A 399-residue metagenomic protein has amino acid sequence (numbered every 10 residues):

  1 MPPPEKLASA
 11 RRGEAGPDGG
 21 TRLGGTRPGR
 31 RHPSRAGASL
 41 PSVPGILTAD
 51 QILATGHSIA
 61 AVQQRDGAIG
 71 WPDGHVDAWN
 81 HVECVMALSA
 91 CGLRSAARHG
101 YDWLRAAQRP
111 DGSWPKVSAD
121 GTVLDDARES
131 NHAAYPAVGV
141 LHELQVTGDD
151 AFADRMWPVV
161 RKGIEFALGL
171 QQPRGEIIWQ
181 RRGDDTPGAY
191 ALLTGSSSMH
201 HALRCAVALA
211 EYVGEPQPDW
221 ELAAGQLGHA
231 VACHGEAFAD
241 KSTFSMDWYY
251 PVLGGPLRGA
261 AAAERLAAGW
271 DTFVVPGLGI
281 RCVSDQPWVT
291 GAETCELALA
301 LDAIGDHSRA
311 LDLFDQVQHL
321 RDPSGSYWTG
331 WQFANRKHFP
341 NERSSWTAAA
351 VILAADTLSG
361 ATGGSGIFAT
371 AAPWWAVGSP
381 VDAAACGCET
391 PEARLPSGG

Functional and structural regions predicted by a protein language model:
M1-R12: N-terminal acidic, proline/glycine-rich, low-complexity intrinsically disordered segments
A8-S9, P17, E392-L395: Intrinsically disordered, low-complexity segments enriched in glycine/proline and serine/threonine
A10-P28: Compositionally biased, low-complexity flexible segments
G25-H75, R98-A133, W157, K162-Y190 (+2 more regions): Extended glycan-interaction surfaces of carbohydrate-active proteins
R30-G45, V82-A96, Y135-F152, S197-G214 (+3 more regions): Well-ordered alpha-helical scaffold segments within catalytic/enzyme domains
A96, F152-R155, V159, D219 (+1 more regions): Alpha-helical positions within canonical tetratricopeptide repeat
G188-V231: Loop-centered beta-sheet repeat module
